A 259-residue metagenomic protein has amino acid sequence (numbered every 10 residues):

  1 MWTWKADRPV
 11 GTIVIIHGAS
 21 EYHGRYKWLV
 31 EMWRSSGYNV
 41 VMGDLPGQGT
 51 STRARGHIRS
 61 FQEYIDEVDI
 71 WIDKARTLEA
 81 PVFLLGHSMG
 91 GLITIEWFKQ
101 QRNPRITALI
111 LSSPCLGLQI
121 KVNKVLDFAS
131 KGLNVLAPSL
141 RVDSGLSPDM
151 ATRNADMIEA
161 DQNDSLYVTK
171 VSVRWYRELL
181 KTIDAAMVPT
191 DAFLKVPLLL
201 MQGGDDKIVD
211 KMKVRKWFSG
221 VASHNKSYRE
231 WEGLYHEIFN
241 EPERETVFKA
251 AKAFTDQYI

Functional and structural regions predicted by a protein language model:
V10, G18-E21: Active-site glycine-rich loops that stabilize anionic/oxyanionic intermediates across multiple enzyme folds
S20-Y22, G49-L78: Catalytic nucleophile-loop/oxyanion-hole region of alpha/beta-hydrolase and closely related hydrolase-like folds
V30-R53: Conserved alpha/beta-hydrolase
M89-S172: Alpha/beta-hydrolase-fold enzymes
L194, L200-Q202, D206: Short beta-strand/loop motif that positions the catalytic acidic residue of the alpha/beta-hydrolase fold
D205-V209, E237: Acidic catalytic loop of the alpha/beta-hydrolase fold
D210-S219: Short alpha-helix in the alpha/beta-hydrolase fold that links the catalytic acid
H224-I259: Catalytic active-site module of serine/aspartate enzymes centered on a nucleophile-bearing elbow/loop
